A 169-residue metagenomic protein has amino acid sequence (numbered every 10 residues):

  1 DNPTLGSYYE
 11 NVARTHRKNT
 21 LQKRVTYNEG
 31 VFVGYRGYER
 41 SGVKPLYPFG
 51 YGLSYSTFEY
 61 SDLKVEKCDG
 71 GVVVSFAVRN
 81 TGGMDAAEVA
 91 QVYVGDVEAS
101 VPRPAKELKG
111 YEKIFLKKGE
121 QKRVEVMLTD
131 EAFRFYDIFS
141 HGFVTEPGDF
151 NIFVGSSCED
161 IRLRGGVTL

Functional and structural regions predicted by a protein language model:
D1-A87, Y93, K113, P147 (+2 more regions): Secreted, periplasmic, or luminal enzymes acting at the cell surface/secretory milieu
G52, Y93, E107-L108, H141-F143: Short intrinsically disordered coil segments
S61-C68, K117, T129, T168: A structural detector for beta-sheet-dominated domains
G71-V73, Q121-E125, R162-R164: Intrinsic-disorder/low-complexity, polar/charged segments enriched in Ser/Thr/Lys/Arg/Asp/Glu/Gln
R79-T81, G95, M127-E131, T168: Solvent-exposed residues in well-ordered beta-strands and their adjoining turns, especially edge/terminal strands
G83-S100, K106-L108: Short acidic, flexible loop segments centered on an aromatic residue
S100-I138: Intrinsically disordered, low-complexity Pro/Gly/Ser/Thr-rich segments with frequent PxxP/GP/PP motifs and embedded
D130-L169: Terminal connector regions
